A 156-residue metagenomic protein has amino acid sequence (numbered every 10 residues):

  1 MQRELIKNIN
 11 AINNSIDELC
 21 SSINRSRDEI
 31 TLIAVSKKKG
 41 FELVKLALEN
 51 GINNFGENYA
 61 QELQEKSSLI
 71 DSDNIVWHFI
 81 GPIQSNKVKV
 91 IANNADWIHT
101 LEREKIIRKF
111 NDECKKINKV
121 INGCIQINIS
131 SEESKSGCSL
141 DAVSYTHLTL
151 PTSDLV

Functional and structural regions predicted by a protein language model:
M1-S15, L19-I23: Charged, compositionally biased N-terminal leader segments and the immediate start of the first structured element
E29-A95, E104-I106: N-terminal active-site wall of soluble small-molecule enzyme domains
I70-D71, E113-N118: Acidic (Asp/Glu)-rich catalytic clusters
I98-H99: An anion-binding catalytic pocket shared by soluble metabolic enzymes
E133, G137-Y145: Anionic-ligand binding region
T146-T152: Conserved small/polar residues in nucleotide/adenosyl-binding loops
